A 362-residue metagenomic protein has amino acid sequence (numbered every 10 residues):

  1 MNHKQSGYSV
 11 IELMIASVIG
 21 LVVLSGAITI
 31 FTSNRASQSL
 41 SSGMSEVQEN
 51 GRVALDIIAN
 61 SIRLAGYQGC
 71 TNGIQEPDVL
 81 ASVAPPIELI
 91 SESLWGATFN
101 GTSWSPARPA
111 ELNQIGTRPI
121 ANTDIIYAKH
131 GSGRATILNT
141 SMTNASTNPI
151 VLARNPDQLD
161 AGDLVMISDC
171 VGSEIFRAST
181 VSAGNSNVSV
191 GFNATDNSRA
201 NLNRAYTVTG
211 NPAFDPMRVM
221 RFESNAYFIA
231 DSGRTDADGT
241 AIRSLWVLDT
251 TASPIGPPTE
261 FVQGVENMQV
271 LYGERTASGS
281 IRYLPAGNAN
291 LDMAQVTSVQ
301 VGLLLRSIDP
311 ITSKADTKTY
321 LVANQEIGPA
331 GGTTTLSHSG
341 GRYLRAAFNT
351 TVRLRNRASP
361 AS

Functional and structural regions predicted by a protein language model:
M1-H3, S253, T350-V352: Polar low-complexity intrinsically disordered regions
N2-I11, I15-A59, R63-A65: Aliphatic-rich helix starts adjacent to a transmembrane/signal segment
Q38-S41, I255, A346: A generic, residue-level signal for flexible/boundary positions that often mark functional hotspots
A54-G302, I308-L344, A361-S362: N-terminal pilin/flagellin-like segments and related low-complexity appendage regions
Q300-L303, N349-T351: Active-site scaffold segments
A347-S362: Structural signal for terminal/edge beta-strands and the immediately following C-terminal loop/tail that closes
